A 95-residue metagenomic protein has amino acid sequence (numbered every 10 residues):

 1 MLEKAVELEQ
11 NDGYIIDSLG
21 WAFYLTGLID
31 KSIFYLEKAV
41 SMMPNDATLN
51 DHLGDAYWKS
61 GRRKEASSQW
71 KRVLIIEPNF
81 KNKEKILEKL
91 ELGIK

Functional and structural regions predicted by a protein language model:
K4-A5, K38-A39, R72-V73: Canonical positions in the second alpha-helix
S18, H52, I86-K89: Canonical tetratricopeptide repeat
